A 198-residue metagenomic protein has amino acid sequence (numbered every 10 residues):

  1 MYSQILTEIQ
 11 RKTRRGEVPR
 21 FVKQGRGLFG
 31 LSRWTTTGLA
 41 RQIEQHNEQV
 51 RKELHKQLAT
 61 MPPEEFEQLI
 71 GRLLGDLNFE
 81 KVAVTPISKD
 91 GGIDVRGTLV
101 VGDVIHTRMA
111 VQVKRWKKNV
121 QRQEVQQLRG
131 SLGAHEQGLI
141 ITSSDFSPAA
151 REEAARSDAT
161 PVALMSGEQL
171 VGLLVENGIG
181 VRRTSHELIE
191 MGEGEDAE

Functional and structural regions predicted by a protein language model:
M1-E198: Mixed-charge (Asp/Glu-Lys/Arg
